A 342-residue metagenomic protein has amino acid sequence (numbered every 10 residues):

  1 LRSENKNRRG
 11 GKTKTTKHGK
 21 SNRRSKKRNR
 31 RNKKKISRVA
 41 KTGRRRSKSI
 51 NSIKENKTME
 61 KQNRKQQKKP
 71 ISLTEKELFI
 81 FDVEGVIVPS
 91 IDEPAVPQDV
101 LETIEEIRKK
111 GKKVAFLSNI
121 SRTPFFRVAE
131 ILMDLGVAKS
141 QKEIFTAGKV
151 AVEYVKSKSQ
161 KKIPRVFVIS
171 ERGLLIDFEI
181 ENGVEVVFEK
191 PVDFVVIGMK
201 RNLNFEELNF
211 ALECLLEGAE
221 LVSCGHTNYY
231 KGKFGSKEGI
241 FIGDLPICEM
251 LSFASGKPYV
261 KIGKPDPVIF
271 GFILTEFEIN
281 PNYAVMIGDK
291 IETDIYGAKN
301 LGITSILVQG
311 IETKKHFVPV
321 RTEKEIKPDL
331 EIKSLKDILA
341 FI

Functional and structural regions predicted by a protein language model:
L1-T58, N63: Arg/Lys-rich, intrinsically disordered low-complexity tails that mediate electrostatic binding and condensation
N63-P94, V100-L101, E105-K110, S121-F126 (+3 more regions): Asp-based, Mg2+/Mn2+-dependent phosphohydrolase catalytic module
S118: Conserved phosphate-coupling serine/threonine residues in phosphotransfer and NTP-handling enzymes
